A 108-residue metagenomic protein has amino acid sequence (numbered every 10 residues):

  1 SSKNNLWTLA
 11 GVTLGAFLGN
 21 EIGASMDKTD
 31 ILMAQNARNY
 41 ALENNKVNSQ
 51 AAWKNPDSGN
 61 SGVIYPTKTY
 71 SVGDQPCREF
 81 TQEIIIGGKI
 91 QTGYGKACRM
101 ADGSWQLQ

Functional and structural regions predicted by a protein language model:
S1-E43: Short, low-complexity, glycine-enriched hydrophobic/amphipathic alpha-helices that associate with lipid bilayers
M33-Y94: Amphipathic, membrane-inserting segments
I86, A101-D102: Short, intrinsically disordered/low-complexity patches at protein termini and at juxtamembrane boundaries
G95-A101: Short beta-strand segments and strand-loop junctions that repeat across beta-rich extracellular domains
D102-Q108: Short beta-strand edge/turn micro-motifs at domain boundaries
